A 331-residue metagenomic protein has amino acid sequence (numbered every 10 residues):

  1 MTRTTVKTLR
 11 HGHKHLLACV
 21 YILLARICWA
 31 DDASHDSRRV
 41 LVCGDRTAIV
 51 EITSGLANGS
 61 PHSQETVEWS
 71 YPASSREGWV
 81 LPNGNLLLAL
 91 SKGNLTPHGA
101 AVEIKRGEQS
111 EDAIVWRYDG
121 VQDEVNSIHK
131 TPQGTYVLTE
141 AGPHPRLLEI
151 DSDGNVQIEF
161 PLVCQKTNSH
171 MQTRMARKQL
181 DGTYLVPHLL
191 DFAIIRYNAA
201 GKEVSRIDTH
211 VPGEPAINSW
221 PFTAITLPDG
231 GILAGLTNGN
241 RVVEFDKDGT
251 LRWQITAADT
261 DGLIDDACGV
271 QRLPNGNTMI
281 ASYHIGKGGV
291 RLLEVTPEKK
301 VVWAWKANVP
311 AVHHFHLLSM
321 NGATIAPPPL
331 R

Functional and structural regions predicted by a protein language model:
M1-G12: N-terminal secretory signal peptides that target proteins for export/translocation
T4-T5, L16, K178: Residue-level detector of transmembrane insertion/anchoring sites
G12-I27: Bacterial N-terminal signal peptides
D31-R331: Histidine-/acidic-rich catalytic cores in large beta-rich domains
